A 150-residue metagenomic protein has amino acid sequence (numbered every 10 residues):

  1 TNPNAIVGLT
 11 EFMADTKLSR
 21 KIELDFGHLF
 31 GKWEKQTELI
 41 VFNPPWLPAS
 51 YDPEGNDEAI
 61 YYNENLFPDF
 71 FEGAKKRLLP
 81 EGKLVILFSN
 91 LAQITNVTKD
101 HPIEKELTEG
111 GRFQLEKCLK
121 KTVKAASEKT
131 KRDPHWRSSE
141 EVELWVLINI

Functional and structural regions predicted by a protein language model:
T1-F42, P48-A49: Conserved SAM/SAH cofactor-binding pocket of Class I
P3-A5, P44-D69: Mobile active-site "lid"/loop adjacent to the S-adenosyl-L-methionine
T10-E11, D52-G55, V97-K99: Short amphipathic alpha-helical segments
L18, L78-P80: Helix-to-beta-strand junctions that scaffold the AdoMet/dcAdoMet cofactor pocket in Class I SAM-dependent enzymes
W46-L47, S89-I94: Short "lid" loop at the C-terminus of a central beta-strand within the Rossmann-like core of SAM-dependent
P68, E81-S89: Conserved beta-strand signature within the Rossmann-like core of class I S-adenosyl-L-methionine
F70-A74: Class I S-adenosylmethionine-dependent transferase superfamily signal
I94-I150: Class I S-adenosyl-L-methionine
